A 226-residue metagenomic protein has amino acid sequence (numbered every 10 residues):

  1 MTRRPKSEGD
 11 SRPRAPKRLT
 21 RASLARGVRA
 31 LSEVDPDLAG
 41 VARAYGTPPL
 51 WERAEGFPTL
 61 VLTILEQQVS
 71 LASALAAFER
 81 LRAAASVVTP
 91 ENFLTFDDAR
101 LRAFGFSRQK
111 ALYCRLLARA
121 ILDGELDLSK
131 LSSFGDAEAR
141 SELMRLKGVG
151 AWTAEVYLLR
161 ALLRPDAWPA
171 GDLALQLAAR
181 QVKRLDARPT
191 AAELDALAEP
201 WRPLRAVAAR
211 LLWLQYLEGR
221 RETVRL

Functional and structural regions predicted by a protein language model:
M1-P48, S132, D136-A137, A151-L226: C-terminal accessory module of base-excision DNA glycosylases/AP lyases that mediates lesion recognition and DNA
R18, D37, V41, V69-K147 (+1 more regions): Alpha-helical ds-nucleic-acid-binding substructure associated with the helix-hairpin-helix region of base-excision DNA
A25, E55-T59, A139-R140: Alpha-helical scaffolds flanking conserved acidic
A42, E52, G56, A103 (+3 more regions): Non-catalytic interaction surface on structured domains
L50-P58, G105-Q109, A198-A206: Structural motif
F57, V61, S70, A74 (+3 more regions): Hydrophobic (often cysteine-bearing) scaffold residues that line and stabilize catalytic clefts of nucleotide/cofactor
V61, C114-L117, A179: Buried hydrophobic packing segments
